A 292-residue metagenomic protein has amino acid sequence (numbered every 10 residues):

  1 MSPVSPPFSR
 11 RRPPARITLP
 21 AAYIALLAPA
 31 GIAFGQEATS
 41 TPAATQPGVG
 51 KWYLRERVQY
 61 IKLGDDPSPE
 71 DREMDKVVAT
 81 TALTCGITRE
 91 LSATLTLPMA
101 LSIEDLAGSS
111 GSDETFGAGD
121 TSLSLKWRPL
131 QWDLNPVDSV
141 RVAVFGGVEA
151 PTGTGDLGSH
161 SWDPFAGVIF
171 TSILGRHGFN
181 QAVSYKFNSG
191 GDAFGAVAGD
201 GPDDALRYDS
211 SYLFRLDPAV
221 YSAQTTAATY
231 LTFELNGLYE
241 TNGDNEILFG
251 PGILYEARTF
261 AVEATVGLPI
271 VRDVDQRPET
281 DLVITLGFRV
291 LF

Functional and structural regions predicted by a protein language model:
M1-S40: Cleavable N-terminal export/targeting peptides
F34-G190, A196-R289: Transmembrane beta-barrel domains of Gram-negative outer membranes and organellar outer membranes
F292: Conserved A-loop
